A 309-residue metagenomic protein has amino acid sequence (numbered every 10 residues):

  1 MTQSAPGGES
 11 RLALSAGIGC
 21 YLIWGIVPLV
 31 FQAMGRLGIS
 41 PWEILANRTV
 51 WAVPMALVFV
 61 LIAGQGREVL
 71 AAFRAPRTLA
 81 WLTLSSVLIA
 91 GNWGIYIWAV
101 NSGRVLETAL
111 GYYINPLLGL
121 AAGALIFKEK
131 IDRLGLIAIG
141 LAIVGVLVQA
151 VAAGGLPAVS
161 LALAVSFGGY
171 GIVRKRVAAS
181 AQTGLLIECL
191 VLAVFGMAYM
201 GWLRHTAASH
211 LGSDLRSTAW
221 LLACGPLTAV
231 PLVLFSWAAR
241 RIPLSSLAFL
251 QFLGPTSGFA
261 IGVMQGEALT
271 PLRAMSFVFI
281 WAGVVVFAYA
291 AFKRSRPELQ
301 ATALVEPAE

Functional and structural regions predicted by a protein language model:
M1-E43, N47, V144-R176, L299-E309: Glycine-/small-residue-enriched transmembrane alpha-helix faces in small-molecule transporters and effluxers
M1-I18, V53-T83, R133, L185 (+3 more regions): Membrane-interface interhelical linkers
T2-Q3, T49, A152, L156 (+1 more regions): C-terminal-most transmembrane helix of multi-pass membrane proteins
G19-I26, V30, T83-V100, A162-V173 (+4 more regions): Hydrophobic alpha-helical transmembrane segments of multi-pass membrane transport proteins, especially secondary
L29-P41, E68-L70, N101-R104, V144-L147 (+3 more regions): Membrane-interface helix termini and inter-helical loops of multi-pass transporters
R36-E43, G94-G111, V233-L250, E267-A268: Structural motif at transmembrane-helix junctions in multi-pass transporters
W98-N101, N115-L134, T256-M275: C-terminal transmembrane-helix exit sites in multi-pass transporters
L110-I114, A179-V191, A229-V263: Helix-helix packing/entry segments at the starts of transmembrane helices
